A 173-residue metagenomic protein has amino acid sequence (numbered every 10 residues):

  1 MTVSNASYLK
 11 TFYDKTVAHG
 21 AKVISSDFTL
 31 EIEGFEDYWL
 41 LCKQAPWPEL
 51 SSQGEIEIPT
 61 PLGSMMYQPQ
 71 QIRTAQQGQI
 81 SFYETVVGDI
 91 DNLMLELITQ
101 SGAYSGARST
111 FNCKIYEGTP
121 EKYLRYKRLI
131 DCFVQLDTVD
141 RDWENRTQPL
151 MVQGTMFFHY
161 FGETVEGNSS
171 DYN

Functional and structural regions predicted by a protein language model:
M1-G88, D131-M151: Solvent-exposed edge beta-strands and adjacent loop segments that serve as assembly or binding interfaces
S7, M151-Q153, F157-N173: Protruding loop/beta-arch "assembly-hinge" segments enriched in small, turn-prone residues
K22, S26, A75, L93-I98 (+3 more regions): Broad hydrophobic/π-residue packing in well-ordered secondary structure
I58-L62, S109-I115, E144-Q148, E163-S169: Short C-terminal domain-edge/linker segments immediately following a structured domain
P69, Y104-R108, V139-D142, V152-G162: Glycine-rich loops and low-complexity Gly/Arg-rich segments that provide flexible linkers or classic glycine-based
Q79-S81, K114, T155-F157: Residues within well-ordered beta-strands of beta-sheet-rich folds
G88-Y126: Acidic, glycine-rich loop-and-strand cores that form catalytic or ligand-binding grooves in diverse globular domains
N112-Y123, R128-D137, D142-R146, F158-F161: Extended serine/threonine-enriched, polar tracts that run as long, contiguous segments within proteins
